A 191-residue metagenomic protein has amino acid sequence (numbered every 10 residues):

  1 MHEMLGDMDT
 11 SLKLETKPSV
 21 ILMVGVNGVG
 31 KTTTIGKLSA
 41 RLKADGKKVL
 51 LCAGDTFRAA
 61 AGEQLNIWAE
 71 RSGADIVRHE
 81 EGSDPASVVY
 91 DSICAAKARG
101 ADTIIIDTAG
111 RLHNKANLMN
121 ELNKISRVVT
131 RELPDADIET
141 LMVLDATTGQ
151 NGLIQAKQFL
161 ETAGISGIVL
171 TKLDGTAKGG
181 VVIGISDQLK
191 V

Functional and structural regions predicted by a protein language model:
M1-G54, A61-G82, V88-K97, A101-I106: Primarily NTPase-proximal linker/entry elements flanking Walker-type ATP/GTP-binding cores
K13-E15, N27, R58, H113 (+2 more regions): Generic, ordered loop/turn and secondary-structure boundary motif
K31, D55, D107, D145 (+1 more regions): Acidic active-site catalytic centers that drive phospho-/nucleotidyl reactions and related ester hydrolyses
Q64, P85-R99, H113-V191: Conserved catalytic-core segment of NTP-binding enzymes
A109-R111: Short glycine-rich anion-binding loops that position phosphate/pyrophosphate groups of nucleotides and phosphorylated
